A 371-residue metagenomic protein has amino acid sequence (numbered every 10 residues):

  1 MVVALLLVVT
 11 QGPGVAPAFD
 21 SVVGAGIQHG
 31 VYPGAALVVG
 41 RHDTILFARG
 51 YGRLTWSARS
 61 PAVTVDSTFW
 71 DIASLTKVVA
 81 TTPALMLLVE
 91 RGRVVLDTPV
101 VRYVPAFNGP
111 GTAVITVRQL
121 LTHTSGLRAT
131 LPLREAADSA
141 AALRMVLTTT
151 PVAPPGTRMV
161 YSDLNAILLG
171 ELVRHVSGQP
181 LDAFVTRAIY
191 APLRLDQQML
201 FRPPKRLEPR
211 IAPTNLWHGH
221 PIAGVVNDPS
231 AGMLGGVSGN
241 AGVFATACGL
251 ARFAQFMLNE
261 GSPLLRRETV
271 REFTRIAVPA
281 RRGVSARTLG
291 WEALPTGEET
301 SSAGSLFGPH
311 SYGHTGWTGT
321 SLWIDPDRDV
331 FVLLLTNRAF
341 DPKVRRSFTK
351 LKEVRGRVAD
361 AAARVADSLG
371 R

Functional and structural regions predicted by a protein language model:
V2-T10: Sec-dependent N-terminal signal peptides
G14-W70, R93-V95, R144, T148 (+1 more regions): Short, conserved catalytic-motif segment at the N-terminal edge
A25-V38, A58-Q119, A153-N165, S238-A241: Short active-site loop at a secondary-structure junction that contains or immediately precedes the catalytic residue(s)
A36-V38, L46-A48, D71, Q119-L121 (+2 more regions): Structural recognition of the beta-strand scaffold that forms the well-ordered cores of secreted hydrolase catalytic
Y51, P110-H310: Short, surface-exposed loop or secondary-structure junction motifs that flank catalytic or metal-binding residues
H314-R371: Structured C-terminal helix/loop/strand segments within mature extracytoplasmic catalytic/sensor domains
